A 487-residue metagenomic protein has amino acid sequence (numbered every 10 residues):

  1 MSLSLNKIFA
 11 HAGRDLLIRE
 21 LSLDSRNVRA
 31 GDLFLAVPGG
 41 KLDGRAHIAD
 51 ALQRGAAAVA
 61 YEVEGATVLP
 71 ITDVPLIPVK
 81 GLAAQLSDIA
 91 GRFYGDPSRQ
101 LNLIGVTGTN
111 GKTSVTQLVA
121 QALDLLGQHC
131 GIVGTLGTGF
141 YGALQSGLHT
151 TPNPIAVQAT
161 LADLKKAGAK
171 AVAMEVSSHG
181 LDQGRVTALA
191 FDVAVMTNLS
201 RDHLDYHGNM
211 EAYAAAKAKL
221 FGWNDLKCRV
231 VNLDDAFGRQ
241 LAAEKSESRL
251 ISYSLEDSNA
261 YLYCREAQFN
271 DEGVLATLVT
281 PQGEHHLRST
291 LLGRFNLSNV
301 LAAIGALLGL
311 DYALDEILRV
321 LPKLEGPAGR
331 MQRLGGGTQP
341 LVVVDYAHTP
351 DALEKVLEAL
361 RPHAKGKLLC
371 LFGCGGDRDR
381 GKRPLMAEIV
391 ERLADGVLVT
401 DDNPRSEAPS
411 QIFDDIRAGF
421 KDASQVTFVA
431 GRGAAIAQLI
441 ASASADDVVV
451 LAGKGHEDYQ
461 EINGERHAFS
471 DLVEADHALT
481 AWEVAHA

Functional and structural regions predicted by a protein language model:
M1-L17, L23, N27-L33, G39-A46 (+6 more regions): ATP-dependent carboxylate-amine ligase
S2-G105, V115-Q128, Y261-Y263, N270 (+4 more regions): Short, basic phosphate-binding NTP loop
A12-L21, L86-I89, P152-I155, M174-L181 (+5 more regions): Short gly/ser/thr-rich secondary-structure transition/capping motifs
A57, D192, D395: Receiver (REC) domain switch/active-site residues of two-component response regulators
Y61-E64, V176, N198, L233 (+2 more regions): Short secondary-structure boundary segments
G65-I71, A167, D182, A190-V342 (+3 more regions): Acidic, Mg2+-coordinating active-site environments of NTP-dependent enzymes
I71-K80, Q145-L148, E247-I251: Active-site regions of enzymes building and remodeling cell-envelope glycoconjugates
Q85-L233, R239-S248, H363-A364, E483: Phosphate-binding loop of NTP-binding sites
